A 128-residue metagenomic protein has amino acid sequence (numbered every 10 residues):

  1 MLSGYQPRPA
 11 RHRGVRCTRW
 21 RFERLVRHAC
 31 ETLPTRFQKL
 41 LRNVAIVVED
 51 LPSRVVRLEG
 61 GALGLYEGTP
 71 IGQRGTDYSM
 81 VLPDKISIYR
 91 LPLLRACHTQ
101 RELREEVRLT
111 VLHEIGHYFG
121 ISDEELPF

Functional and structural regions predicted by a protein language model:
M1-E106, Y118, E124-F128: Active-site rim/adjacent substrate-binding subdomains
E106-E114: Short alpha-helical catalytic segment bearing the HExxH-like zincin motif of zinc-dependent metalloproteases
